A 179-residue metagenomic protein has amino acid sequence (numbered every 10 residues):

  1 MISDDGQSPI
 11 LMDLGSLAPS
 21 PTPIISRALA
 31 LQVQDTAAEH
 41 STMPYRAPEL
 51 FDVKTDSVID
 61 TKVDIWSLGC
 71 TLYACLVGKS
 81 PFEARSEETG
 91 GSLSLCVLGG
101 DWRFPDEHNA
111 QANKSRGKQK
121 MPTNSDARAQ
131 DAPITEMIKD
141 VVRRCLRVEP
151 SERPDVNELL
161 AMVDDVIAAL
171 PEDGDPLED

Functional and structural regions predicted by a protein language model:
M1-S41: Activation segment/activation loop of eukaryotic-type protein kinase catalytic domains
L50-K62: Conserved end of the kinase activation segment
C75-K79: Hydrophobic anchor on a C-lobe helix of Hanks-type protein kinase catalytic domains
P81-R147: C-terminal lobe of the eukaryotic/viral protein kinase catalytic domain
V148-D173: Terminal C-lobe "cap" of eukaryotic-type protein kinase domains
